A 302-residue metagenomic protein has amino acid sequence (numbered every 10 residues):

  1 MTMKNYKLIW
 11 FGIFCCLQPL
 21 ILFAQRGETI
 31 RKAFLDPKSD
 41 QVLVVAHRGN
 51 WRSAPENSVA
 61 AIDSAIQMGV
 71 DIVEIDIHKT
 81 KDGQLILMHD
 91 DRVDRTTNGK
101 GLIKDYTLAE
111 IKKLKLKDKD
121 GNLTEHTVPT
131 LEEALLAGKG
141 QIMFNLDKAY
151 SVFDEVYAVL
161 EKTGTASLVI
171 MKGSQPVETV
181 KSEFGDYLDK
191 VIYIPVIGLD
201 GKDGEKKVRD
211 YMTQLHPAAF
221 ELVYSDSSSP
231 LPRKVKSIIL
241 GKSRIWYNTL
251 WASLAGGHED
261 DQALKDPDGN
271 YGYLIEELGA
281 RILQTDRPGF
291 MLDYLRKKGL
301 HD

Functional and structural regions predicted by a protein language model:
M1-E28: Bacterial Sec-dependent N-terminal signal peptides
A24-D302: Phosphate-group recognition and catalysis centered on beta-loop-alpha active-site segments
